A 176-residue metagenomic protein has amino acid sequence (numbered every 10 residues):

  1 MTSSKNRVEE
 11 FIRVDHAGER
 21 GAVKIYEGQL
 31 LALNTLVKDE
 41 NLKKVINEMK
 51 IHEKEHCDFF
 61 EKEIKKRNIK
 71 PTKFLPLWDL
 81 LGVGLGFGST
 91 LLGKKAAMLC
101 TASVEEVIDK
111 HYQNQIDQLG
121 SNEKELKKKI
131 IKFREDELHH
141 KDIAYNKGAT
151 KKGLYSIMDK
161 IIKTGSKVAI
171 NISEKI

Functional and structural regions predicted by a protein language model:
M1-I176: Non-heme di-metal
